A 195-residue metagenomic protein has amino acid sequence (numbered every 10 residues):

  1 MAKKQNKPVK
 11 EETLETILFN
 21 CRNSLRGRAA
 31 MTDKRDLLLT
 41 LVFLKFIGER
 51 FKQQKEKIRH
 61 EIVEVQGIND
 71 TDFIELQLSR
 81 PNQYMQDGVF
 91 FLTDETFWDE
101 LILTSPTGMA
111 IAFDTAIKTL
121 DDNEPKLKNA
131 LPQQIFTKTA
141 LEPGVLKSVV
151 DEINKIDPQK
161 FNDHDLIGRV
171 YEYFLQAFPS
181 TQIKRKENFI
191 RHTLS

Functional and structural regions predicted by a protein language model:
M1-S195: Non-catalytic, mostly N-terminal accessory regions of nucleic-acid modification and defense proteins
